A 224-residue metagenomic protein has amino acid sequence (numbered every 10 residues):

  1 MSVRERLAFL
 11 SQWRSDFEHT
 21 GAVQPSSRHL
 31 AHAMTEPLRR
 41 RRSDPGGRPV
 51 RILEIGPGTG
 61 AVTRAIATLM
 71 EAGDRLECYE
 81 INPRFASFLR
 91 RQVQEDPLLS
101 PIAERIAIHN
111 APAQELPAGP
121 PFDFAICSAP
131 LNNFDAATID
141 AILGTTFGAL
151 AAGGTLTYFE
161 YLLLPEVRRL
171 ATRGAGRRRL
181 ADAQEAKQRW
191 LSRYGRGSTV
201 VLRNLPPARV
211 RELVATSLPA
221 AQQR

Functional and structural regions predicted by a protein language model:
S2-S43: Class I SAM-dependent methyltransferase Rossmann-like catalytic core, especially the SAM/SAH-binding loop
T59-A72: Conserved SAM-binding loop of SAM-dependent methyltransferases across substrates and taxa, primarily the Class I
N82: Conserved SAM/SAH-binding beta-strand->alpha-helix loop
A86-A118: S-adenosyl-L-methionine
F122-A137: A short SAM/SAH-binding and catalytic strip from SAM-dependent methyltransferases
D140-A152: A short glycine-rich, Lys/Arg-flanked "PGG" loop and its adjoining helix->strand segment in the class I
G153-L162: Conserved beta-strand signature within the Rossmann-like core of class I S-adenosyl-L-methionine
R179-R224: Class I S-adenosyl-L-methionine
